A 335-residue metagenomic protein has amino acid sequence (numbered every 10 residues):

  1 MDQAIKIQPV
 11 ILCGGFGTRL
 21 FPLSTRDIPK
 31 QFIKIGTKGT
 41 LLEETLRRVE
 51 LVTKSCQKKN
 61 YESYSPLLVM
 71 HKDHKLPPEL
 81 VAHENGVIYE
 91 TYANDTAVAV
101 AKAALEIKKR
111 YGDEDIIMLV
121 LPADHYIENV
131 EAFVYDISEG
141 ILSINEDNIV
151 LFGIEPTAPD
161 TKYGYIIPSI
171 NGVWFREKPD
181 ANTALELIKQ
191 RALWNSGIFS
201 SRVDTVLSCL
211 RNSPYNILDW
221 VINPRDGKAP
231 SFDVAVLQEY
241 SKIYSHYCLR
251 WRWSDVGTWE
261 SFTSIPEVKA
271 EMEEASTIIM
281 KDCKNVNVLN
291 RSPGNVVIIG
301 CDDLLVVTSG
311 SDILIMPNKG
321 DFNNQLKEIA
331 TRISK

Functional and structural regions predicted by a protein language model:
M1-I11, T18-R26, Q31-P122, Y126-E128 (+3 more regions): Conserved N-terminal catalytic core of the sugar/cofactor nucleotidyltransferase
D2-K6, V203-K335: Left-handed beta-helix
I5-I7, S63-Y64, E84, D113-I116 (+7 more regions): Short coil/turn connectors at secondary-structure junctions
I11-C13, V69, L119-P122, L151-E155 (+2 more regions): Short beta-strand segments
D27, T40, E44, D95-V98 (+8 more regions): Conserved active-site and cofactor/substrate-binding residues in soluble primary-metabolism enzymes
F32, V87, I149-L151, S245-H246: Conserved beta-strand scaffold positions in the cores of enzyme catalytic domains, especially in NTP/NDP-utilizing
L119, F199, D255: Residues that recognize and position ribonucleotide moieties
I127-L218, Y244, P293, P317: Conserved core of the sugar-phosphate nucleotidyltransferase
